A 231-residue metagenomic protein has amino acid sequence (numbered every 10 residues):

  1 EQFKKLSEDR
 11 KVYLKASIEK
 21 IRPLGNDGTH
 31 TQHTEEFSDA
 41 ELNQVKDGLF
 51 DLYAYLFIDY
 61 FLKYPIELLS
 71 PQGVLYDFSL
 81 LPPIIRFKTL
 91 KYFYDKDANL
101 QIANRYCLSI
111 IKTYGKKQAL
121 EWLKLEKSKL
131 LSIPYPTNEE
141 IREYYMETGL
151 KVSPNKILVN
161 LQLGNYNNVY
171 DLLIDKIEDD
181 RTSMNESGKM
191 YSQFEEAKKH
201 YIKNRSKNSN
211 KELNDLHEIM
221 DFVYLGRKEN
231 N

Functional and structural regions predicted by a protein language model:
E1-L14: Short, charged amphipathic alpha-helical segments flanked by flexible coils
D9-R10, N43, E229-N231: Intrinsically disordered, low-complexity segments enriched in charged and polar residues
V12-L68: Charge-enriched, short contiguous segments at helix-coil
A16, P23, Y55-N231: Polyanionic, low-complexity intrinsically disordered segments
